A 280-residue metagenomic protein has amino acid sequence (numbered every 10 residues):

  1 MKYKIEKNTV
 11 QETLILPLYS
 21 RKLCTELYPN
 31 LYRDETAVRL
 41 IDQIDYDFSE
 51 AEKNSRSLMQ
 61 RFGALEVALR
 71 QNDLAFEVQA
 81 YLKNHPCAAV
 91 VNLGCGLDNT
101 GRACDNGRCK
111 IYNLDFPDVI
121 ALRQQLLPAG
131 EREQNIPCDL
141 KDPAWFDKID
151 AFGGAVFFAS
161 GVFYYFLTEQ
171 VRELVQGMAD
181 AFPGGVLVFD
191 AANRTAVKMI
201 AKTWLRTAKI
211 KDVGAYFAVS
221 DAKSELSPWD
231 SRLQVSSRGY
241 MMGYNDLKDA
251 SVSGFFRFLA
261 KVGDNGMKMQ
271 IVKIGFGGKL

Functional and structural regions predicted by a protein language model:
M1-V91, C95-C138, A151-F152: Rossmann-like AdoMet
P143-F152: Short amphipathic alpha-helix with an adjacent loop that forms part of the alpha/beta core around
F157-F158: A conserved beta-strand element that flanks and buttresses the S-adenosyl-L-methionine
Y165-M178: A short, conserved alpha-helix within the catalytic core of class I
M178-R194: Conserved beta-strand signature within the Rossmann-like core of class I S-adenosyl-L-methionine
K198-V213: Short, glycine-/aromatic-enriched active-site segment of Class I SAM-dependent methyltransferases
V213-Y240: Short alpha-helix
R232-F258: Conserved catalytic loop of SAM-dependent methyltransferase domains
